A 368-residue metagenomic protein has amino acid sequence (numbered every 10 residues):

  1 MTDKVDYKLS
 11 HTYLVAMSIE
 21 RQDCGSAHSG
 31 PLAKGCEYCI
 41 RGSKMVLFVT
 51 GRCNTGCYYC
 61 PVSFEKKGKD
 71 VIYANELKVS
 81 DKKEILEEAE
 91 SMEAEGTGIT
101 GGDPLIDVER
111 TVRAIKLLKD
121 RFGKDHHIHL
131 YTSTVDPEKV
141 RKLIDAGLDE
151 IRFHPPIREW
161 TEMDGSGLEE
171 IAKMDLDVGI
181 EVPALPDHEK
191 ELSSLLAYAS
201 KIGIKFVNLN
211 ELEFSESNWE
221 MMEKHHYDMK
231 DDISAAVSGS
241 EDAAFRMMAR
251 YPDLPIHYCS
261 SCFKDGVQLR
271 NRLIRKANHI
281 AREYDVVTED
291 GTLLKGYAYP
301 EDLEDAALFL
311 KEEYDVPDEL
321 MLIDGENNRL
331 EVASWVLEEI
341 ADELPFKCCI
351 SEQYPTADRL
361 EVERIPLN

Functional and structural regions predicted by a protein language model:
M1-S29, I280-N368: Radical SAM enzyme core and accessory elements
I19-A27, P31-K78: Canonical Radical SAM [4Fe-4S] cluster-binding loop centered on the CxxxCxxC motif and its immediate flanking residues
E65-V79, M92-D107, R121-K139, A146-M163 (+2 more regions): Core AdoMet radical
K82-I85, V135-R141, E191-L196: Short, acidic/polar
D107-I115, E159-I171: Active-site-adjacent beta->alpha loops and helix N-cap segments on the catalytic face of soluble alpha/beta enzymes
T111-L118, S261-E283: Short, electropositive alpha-helical surface patch
G165-V267, Y284-G291: Conserved C-terminal portion of the radical SAM core fold that forms the substrate/S-adenosylmethionine-binding
